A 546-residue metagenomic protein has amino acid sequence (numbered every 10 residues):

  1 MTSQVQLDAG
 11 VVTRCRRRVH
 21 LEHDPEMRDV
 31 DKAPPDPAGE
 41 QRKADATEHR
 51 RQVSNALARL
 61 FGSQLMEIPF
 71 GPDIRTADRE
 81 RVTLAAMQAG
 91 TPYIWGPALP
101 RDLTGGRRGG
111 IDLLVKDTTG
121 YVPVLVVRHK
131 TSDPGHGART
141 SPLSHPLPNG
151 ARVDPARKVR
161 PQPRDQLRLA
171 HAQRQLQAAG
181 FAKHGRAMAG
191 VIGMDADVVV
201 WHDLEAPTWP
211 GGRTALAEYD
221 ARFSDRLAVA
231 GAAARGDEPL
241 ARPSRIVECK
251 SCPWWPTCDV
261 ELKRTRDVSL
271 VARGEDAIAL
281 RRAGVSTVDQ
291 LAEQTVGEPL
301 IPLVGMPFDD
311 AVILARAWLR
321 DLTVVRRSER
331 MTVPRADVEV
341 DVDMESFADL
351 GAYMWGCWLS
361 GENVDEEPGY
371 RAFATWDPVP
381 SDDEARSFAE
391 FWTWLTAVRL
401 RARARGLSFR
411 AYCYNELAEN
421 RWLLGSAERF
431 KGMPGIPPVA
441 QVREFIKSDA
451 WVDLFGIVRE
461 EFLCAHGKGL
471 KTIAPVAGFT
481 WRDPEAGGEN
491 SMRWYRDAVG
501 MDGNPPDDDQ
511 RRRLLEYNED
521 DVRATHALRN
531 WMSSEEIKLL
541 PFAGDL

Functional and structural regions predicted by a protein language model:
M1-T119: Metal-dependent nuclease catalytic cores that hydrolyze phosphodiester bonds in DNA/RNA, characterized by
T2-S3, V19, T131-S132, C258-D259 (+11 more regions): Flexible loop/turn segments at secondary-structure boundaries
E40, A44, V159-P163, G236-P239 (+8 more regions): Generic amphipathic alpha-helical segments used as scaffolds and interaction surfaces in large, multi-domain proteins
P72-A77, E293-G297, P307-F308, P484-A498: Short linear loop/turn motifs
P92-T104, R108-P134, P142-L227, A372-N490: Conserved DEDDh/DEDDy metal-dependent 3′-5′ exonuclease domain
D165, H171-Q175, G185-T265, I473-L546: Acidic, Mg2+-coordinating catalytic module of metal-dependent nucleases/exonucleases that use a two-metal-ion mechanism
C258-A272, D276-W392: C-terminal extensions
Q294, V342, S360, Y412-N415 (+2 more regions): Generic beta-strand/beta-sheet core signal
